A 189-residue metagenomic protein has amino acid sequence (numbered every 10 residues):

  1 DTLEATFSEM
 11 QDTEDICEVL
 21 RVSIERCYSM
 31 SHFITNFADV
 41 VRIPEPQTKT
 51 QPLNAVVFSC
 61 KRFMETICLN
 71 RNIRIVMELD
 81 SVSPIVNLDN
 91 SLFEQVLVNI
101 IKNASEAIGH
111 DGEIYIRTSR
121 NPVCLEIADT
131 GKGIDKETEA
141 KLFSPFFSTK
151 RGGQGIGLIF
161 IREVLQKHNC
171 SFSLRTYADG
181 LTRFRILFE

Functional and structural regions predicted by a protein language model:
D1-E189: Core catalytic ATP-binding domain of two-component histidine kinases
